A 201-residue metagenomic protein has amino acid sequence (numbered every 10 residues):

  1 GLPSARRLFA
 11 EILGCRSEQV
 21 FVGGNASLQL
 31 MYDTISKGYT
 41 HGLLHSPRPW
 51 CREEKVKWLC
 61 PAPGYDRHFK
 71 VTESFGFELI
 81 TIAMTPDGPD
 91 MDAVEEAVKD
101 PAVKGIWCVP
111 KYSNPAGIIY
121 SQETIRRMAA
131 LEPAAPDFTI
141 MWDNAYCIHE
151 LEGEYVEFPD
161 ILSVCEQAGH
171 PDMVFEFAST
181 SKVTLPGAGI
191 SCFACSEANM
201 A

Functional and structural regions predicted by a protein language model:
G1-P136, C147-A168: Conserved core of the PLP fold type I
D143-N144: Walker B catalytic acidic pair
C147-H149, E157-A201: Active-site PLP attachment segment
